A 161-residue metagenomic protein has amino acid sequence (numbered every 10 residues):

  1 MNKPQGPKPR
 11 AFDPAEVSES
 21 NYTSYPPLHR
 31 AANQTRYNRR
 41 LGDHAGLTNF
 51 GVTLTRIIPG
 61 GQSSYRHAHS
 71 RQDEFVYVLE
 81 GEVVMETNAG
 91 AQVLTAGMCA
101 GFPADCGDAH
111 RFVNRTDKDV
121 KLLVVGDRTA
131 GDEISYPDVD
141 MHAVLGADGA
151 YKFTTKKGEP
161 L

Functional and structural regions predicted by a protein language model:
M1-N49, E133-L161: A short, N-terminal "cap"/entry segment at the start of jelly-roll beta-barrel domains of the cupin/DSBH fold
Q34-R40, T53-H69, G107: Conserved short histidine dyad/triad with adjacent acidic residue
L54-P59, A68-T87, V125-D127: Short, conserved beta-strand element in jelly-roll/cupin
Y65, M85-E86, F102, A109-R115: Short beta-strand His + acidic residue motifs that chelate non-heme Fe in jelly-roll/DSBH and cupin folds
N88-A104: Short acidic-glycine-tyrosine-enriched beta hairpin
D105-G131: Ligand-binding loop in jelly-roll beta-barrel domains
